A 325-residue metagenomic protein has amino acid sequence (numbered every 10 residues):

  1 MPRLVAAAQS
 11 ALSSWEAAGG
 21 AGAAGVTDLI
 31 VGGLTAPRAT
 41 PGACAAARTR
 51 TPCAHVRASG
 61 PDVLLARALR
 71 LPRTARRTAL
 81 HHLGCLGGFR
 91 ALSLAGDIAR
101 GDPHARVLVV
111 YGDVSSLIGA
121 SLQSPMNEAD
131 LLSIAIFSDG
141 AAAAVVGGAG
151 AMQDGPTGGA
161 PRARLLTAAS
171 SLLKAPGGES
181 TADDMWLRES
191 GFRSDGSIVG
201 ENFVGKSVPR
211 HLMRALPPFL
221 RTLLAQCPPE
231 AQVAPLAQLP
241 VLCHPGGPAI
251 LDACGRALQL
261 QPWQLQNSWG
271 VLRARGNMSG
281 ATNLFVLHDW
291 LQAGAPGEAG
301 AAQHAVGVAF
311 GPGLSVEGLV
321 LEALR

Functional and structural regions predicted by a protein language model:
M1, S121-T222, F310, V320-R325: Condensing-enzyme catalytic core mediating Claisen C-C bond formation in acyl metabolism
M1-C44, R48-C53, S59-V63: Metal-dependent C-N hydrolase catalytic cores
R3-G19, A91, A215, F219-A231 (+1 more regions): Stable alpha-helical structural segments in soluble proteins, enriched in small hydrophobic residues
A21-G22, L71-P72, G84, I98-D102 (+5 more regions): Solvent-exposed alpha-helices and their adjacent loops that cap or buttress functional pockets in soluble metabolic
A24-T27, R73-A75, G101-V107, L131-L132 (+5 more regions): Short coil/turn connectors at secondary-structure junctions
G32, H81, R106-D113, F137 (+2 more regions): Short beta-strand segments
T35-A45, T49, C53-S59, R67 (+7 more regions): Claisen-condensing/thiolase-fold acyl-transfer catalytic domains that form or cleave C-C bonds in fatty acid
R38-C44, H55-V63, Y111-L132, A169-G191 (+2 more regions): Active-site-adjacent elements of ketosynthase-type condensing enzymes
